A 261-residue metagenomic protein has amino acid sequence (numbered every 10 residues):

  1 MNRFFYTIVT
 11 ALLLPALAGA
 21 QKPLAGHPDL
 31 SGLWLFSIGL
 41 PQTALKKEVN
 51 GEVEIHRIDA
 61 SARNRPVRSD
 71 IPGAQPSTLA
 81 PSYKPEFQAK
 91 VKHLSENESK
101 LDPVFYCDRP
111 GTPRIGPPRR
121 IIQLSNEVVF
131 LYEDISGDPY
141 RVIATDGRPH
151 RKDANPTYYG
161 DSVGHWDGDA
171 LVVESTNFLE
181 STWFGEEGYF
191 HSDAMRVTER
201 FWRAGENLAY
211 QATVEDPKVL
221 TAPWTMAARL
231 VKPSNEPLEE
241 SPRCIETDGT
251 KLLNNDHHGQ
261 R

Functional and structural regions predicted by a protein language model:
M1-F4: Positively charged n-region of N-terminal signal peptides that target proteins for export
T7-A16: Bacterial N-terminal signal peptides
A20-R261: PEST-like low-complexity, intrinsically disordered acidic/proline/serine-rich tracts that flank trafficking/processing
